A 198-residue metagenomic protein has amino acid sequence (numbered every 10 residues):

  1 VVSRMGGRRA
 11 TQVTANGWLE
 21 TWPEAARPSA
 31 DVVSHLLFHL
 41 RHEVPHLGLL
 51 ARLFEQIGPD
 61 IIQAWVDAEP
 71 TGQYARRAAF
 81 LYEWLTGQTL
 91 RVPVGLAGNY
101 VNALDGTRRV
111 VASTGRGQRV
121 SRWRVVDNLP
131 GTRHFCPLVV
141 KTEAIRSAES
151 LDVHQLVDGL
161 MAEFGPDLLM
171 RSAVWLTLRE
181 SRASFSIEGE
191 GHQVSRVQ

Functional and structural regions predicted by a protein language model:
V1-Q198: N-terminal structured helix/loop subdomain that forms the ligand-binding/catalytic interface in diverse enzymes
